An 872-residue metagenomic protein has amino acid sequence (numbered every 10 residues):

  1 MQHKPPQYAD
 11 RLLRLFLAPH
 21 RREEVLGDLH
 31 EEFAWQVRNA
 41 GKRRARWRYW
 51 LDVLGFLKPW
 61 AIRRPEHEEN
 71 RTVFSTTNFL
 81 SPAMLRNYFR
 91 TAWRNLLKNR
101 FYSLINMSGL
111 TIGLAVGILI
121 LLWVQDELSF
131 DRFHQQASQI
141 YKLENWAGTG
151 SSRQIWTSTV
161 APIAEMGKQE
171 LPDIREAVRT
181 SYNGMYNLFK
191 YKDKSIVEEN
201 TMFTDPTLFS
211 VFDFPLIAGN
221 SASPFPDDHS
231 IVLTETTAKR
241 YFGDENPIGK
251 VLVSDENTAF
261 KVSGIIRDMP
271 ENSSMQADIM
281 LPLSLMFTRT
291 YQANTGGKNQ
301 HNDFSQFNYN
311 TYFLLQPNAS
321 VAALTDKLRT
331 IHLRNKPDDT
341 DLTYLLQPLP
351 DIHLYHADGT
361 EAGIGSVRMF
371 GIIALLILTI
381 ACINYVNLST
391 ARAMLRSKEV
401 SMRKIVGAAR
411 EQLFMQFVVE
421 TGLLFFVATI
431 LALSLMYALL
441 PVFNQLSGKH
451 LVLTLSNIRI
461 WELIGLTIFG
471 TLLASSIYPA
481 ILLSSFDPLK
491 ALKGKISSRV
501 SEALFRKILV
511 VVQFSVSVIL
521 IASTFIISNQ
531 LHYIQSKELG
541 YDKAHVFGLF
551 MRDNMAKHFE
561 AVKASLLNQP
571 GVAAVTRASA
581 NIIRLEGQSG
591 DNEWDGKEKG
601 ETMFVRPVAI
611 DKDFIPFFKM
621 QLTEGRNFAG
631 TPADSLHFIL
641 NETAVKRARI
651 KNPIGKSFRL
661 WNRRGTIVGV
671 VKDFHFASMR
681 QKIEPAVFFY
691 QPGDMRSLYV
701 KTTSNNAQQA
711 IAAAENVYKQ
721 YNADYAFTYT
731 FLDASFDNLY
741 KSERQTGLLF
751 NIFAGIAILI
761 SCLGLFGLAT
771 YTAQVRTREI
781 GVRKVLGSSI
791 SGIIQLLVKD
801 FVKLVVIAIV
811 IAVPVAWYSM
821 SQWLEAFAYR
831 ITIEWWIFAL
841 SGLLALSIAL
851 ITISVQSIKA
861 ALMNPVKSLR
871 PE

Functional and structural regions predicted by a protein language model:
E23, L121-Y186, N299-Q316, T325-K327 (+4 more regions): Membrane-proximal extracellular/periplasmic loop immediately following the first transmembrane helix
K42-Y49, G55, W60-R94, K98-Y102 (+13 more regions): Membrane-helix entry/capping segments
H67-E68, V73-F74, L80-R86, I477-V510 (+1 more regions): Feature of multi-pass inner-membrane transport and sensor proteins that recognizes transmembrane helices together
N78, P82, F89, K98-W123 (+7 more regions): Hydrophobic alpha-helical transmembrane segments of multi-pass inner-membrane transport and secretion
F89, W93-I105, G109, A381-L424 (+4 more regions): Intracellular coupling helices
I112-Y141, A164, L439-K449, V516-A544 (+1 more regions): Alpha-helical transmembrane segments
L119-L122, L345, T421-P488, N529 (+1 more regions): Small-residue-rich transmembrane alpha-helices
D205-A218, I231-G365, A561-S742: Mid-to-C-terminal secondary-structure elements that act as membrane-proximal/extracytoplasmic interface segments
